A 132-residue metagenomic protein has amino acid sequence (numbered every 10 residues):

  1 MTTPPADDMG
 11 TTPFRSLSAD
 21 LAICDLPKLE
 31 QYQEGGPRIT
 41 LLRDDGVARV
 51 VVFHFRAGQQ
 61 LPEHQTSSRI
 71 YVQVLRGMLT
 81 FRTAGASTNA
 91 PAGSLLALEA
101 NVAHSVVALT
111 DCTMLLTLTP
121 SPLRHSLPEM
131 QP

Functional and structural regions predicted by a protein language model:
M1-V47, M130-P132: A short, N-terminal "cap"/entry segment at the start of jelly-roll beta-barrel domains of the cupin/DSBH fold
E34-G36, G46-T66, A100: Conserved short histidine dyad/triad with adjacent acidic residue
L61-E63, F81-R82, L98, A103-L109: Short beta-strand His + acidic residue motifs that chelate non-heme Fe in jelly-roll/DSBH and cupin folds
S68-A84: Glycine- and acidic-residue-biased ligand/ion/polar-headgroup-sensing regions
L75-R76, P91-A92, T110: A cytosolic small-molecule/anion-sensing beta-strand core signal
A84-A100: Short acidic-glycine-tyrosine-enriched beta hairpin
A100-R124: Ligand-binding loop in jelly-roll beta-barrel domains
P122-P132: Short, charged, intrinsically disordered terminal tails
